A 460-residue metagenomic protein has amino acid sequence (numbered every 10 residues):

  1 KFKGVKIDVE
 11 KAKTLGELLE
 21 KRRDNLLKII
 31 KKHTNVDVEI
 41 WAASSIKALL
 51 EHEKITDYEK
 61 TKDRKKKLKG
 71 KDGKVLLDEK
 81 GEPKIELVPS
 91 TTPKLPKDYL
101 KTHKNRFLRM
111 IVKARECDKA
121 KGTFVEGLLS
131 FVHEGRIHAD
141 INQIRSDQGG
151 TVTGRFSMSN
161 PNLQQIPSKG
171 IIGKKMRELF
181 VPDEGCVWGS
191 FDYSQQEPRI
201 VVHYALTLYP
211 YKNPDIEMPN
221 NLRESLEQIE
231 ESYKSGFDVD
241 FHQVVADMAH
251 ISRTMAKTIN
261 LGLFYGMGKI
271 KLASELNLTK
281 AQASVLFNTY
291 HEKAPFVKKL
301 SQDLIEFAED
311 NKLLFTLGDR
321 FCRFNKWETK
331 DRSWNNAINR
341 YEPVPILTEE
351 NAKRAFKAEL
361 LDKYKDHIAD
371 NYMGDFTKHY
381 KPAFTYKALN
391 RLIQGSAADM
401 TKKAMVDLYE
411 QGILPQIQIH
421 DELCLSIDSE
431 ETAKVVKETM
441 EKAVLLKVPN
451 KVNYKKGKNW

Functional and structural regions predicted by a protein language model:
K1-I172, V181-V187, S194-E197, K269 (+8 more regions): Conserved "right-hand" nucleotidyltransferase catalytic core of DNA-directed polymerases
Q143-S252: Function-dense linear segments that define catalytic or interfacial modules in macromolecule-processing proteins
E275, C424-D428: Short hydrophobic/aromatic beta-strand micro-patches that form the beta-sheet surface supporting nucleotide- or nucleic
K280, D428-T432: Helix N-cap motif at beta-to-alpha junctions
A294, E438-V448: A common structural junction motif
P382, K402, S426, V435 (+1 more regions): Catalytic phosphate/metal-binding cores of nucleic-acid and nucleotide-processing enzymes, i.e., regions that mediate
M400-L423: Active-site palm subdomain of RNA-directed nucleic acid polymerases
N450-W460: Short proline/glycine- and acidic-rich turn/helix-capping motifs at secondary-structure junctions
